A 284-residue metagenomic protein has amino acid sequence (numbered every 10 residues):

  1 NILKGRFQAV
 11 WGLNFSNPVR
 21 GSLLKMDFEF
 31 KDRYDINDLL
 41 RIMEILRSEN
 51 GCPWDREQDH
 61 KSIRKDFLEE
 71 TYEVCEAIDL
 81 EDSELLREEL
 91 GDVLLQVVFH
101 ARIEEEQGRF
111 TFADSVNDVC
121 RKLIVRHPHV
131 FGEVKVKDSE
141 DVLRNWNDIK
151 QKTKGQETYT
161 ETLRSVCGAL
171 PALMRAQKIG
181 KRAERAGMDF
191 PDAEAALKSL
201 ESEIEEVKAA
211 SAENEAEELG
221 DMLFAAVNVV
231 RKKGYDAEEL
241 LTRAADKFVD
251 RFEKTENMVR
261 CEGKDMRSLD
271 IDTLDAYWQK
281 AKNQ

Functional and structural regions predicted by a protein language model:
L23-E89, L95-L219, L223-Q284: Flexible "arm" and connector segments at domain edges
